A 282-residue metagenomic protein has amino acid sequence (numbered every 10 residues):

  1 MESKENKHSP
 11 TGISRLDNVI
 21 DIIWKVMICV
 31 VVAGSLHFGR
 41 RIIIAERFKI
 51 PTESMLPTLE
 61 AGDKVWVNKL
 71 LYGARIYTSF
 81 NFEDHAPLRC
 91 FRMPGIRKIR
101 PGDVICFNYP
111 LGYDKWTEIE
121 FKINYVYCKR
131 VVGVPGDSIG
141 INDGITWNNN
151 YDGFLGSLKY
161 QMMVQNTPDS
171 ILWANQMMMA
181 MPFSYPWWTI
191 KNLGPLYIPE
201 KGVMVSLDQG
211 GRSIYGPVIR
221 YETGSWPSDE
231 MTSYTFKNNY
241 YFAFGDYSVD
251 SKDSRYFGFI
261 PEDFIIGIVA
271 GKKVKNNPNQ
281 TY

Functional and structural regions predicted by a protein language model:
E2-I23, I43-E46, L56-Y282: Soluble "head" domains of membrane/secretory-pathway proteins
I23-R41: Hydrophobic membrane-insertion alpha-helices, especially the h-region of bacterial N-terminal signal peptides
L36-E53: Aromatic-capped interface at the extracytoplasmic side of an N-terminal signal-anchor transmembrane helix
